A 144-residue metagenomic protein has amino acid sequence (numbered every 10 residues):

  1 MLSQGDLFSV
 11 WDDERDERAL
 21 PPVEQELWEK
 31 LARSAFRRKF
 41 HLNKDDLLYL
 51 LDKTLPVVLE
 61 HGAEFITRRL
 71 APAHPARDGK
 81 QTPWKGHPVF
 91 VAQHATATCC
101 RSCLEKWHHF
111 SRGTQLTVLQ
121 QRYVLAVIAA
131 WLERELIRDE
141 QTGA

Functional and structural regions predicted by a protein language model:
L2-A144: Domain-level signature for proteins that mediate thiol-based redox and metal-cofactor handling
